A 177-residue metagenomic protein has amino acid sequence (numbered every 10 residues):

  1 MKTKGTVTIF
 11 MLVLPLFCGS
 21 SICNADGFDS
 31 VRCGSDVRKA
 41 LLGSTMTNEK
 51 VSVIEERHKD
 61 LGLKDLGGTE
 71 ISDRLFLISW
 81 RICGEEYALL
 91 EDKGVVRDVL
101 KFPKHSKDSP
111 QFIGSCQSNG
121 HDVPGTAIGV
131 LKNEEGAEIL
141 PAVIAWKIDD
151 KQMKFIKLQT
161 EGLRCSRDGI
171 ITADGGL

Functional and structural regions predicted by a protein language model:
M1-G5: Positively charged n-region of N-terminal signal peptides that target proteins for export
T6-I9, L100: Short helix-onset patch at the extreme N-terminus, typifying the N->h transition of secretory signal peptides
T8-G19: Bacterial N-terminal signal peptides
C23-L177: Exposed acidic/polar residues on beta-strands and adjacent loops within beta-sheet cores, strongest in beta-propeller
